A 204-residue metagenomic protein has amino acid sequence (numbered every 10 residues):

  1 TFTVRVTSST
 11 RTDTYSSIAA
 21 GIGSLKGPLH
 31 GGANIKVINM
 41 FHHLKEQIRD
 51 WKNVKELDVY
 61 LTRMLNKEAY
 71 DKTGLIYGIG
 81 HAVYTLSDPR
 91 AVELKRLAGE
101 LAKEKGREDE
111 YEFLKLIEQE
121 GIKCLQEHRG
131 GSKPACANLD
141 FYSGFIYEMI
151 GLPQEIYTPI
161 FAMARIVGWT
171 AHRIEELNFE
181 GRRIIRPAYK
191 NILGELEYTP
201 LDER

Functional and structural regions predicted by a protein language model:
T1-R204: Non-transmembrane, aqueous-exposed alpha-helical and coiled segments at domain scale
